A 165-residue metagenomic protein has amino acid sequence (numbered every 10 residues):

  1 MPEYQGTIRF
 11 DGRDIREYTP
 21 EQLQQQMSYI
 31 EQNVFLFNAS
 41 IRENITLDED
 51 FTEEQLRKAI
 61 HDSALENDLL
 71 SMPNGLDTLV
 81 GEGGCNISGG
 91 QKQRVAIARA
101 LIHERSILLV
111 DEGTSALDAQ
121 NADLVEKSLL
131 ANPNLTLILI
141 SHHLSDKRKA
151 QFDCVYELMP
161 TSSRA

Functional and structural regions predicted by a protein language model:
M1: A short, flexible helix-to-loop-to-beta junction within the catalytic ATP-binding CA
Y4: Conserved ATPase active-site switch/coordination loops adjacent to the nucleotide-binding site
T7-R9, E17, Q24, R42-E82 (+1 more regions): ABC ATPase nucleotide-binding domain helical subdomain, centered on the C-loop/LSGGQ "ABC signature"
D14-S28, N132: ABC ATPase NBD coupling module
S28, N33, I41-N44, D62 (+1 more regions): ABC-family ATPase nucleotide-binding domain "signature/switch" substructure
